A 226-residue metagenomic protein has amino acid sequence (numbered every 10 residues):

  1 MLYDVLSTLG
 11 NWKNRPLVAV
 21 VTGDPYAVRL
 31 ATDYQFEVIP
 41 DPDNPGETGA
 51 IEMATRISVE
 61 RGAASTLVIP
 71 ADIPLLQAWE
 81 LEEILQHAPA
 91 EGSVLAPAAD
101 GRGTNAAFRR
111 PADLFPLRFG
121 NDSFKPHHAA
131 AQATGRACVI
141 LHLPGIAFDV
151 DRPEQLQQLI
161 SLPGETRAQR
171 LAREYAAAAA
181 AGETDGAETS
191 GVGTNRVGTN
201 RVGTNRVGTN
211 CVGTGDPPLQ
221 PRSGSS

Functional and structural regions predicted by a protein language model:
M1-R15: A short, N-terminal amphipathic alpha-helix
T32-S65: Short phosphate-binding loop-to-helix
A64-D72: Short beta-strand-to-loop acidic/aromatic patch adjacent to the donor-nucleotide binding site
A78-A99: Conserved donor-nucleotide/metal-binding helix-loop-beta segment in metal-dependent transferases, i.e., the alpha-helix
V94-P111: Short beta-strand-to-loop element that shapes/binds the nucleotide-sugar donor at the catalytic cleft/hinge
R110-A131: Short, glycine-/small-residue-rich phosphate/pyrophosphate-handling segment
A129-D185, P221-S226: Conserved alpha/beta core of the MobA/IspD/sugar-nucleotide pyrophosphorylase nucleotidyltransferase superfamily
T184-T214: Long, intrinsically disordered low-complexity tandem-repeat segments
